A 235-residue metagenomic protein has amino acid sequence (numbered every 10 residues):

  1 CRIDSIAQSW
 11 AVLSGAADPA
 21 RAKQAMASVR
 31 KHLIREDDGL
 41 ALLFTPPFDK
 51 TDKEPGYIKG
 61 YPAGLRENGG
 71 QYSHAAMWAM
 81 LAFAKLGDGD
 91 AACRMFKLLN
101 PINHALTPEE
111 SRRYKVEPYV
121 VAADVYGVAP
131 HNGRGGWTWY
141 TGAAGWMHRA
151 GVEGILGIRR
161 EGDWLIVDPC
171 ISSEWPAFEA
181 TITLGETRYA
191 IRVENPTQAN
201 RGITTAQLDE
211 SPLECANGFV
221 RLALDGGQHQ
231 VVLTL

Functional and structural regions predicted by a protein language model:
C1-L235: Acidic, mature catalytic/reactive cores of soluble proteins
